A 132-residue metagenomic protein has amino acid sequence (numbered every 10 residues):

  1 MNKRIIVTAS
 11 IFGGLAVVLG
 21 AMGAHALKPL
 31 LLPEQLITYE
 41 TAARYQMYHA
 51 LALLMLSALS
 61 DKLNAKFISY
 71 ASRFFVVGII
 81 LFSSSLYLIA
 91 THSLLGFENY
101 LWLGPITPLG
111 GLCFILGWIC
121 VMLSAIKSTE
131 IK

Functional and structural regions predicted by a protein language model:
M1-K132: Polytopic transmembrane helical bundles with strong interfacial aromatic enrichment
